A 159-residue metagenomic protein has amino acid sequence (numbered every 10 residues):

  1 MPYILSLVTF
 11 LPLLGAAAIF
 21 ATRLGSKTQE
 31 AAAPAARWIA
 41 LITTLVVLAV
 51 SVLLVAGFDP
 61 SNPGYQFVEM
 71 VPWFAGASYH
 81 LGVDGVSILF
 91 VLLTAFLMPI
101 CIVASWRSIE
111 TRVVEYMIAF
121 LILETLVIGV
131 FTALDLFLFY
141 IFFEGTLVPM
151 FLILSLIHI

Functional and structural regions predicted by a protein language model:
P2, I109-E110, F131-F139: Membrane-interface helix caps and helix-loop-helix hairpins in membrane proteins
P2-I4, A18-I118: Transmembrane helix-loop-helix hairpins at membrane boundaries of multipass inner-membrane proteins
L5-T9: C-terminal regulatory domains involved in ligand/effector binding and gene-expression control
L11, T43-V46, L97, L123 (+1 more regions): Transmembrane alpha-helical core residues of multi-pass small-molecule transporters, especially secondary transporters
P12, D84, D135-I153: Functional transmembrane alpha-helices
A16-A21, I102-V103, V127-G129, L152-I153: Alpha-helical transmembrane segments of multipass membrane proteins
A49-L53, L126-G129, P149: Transmembrane-helix signature of multi-pass solute transporters
I157-I159: Conserved small/polar residues in nucleotide/adenosyl-binding loops
